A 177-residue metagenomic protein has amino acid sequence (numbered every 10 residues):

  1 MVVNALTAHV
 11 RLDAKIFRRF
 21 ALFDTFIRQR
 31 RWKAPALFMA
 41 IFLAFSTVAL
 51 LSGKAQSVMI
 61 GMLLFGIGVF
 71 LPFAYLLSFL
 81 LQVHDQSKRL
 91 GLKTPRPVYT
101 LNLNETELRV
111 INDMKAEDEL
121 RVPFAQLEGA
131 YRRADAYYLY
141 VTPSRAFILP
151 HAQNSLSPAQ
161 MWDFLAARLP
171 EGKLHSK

Functional and structural regions predicted by a protein language model:
M1-L51: N-terminal membrane-targeting/pre-transmembrane regions
L6-A8, D118-V122, R145-F147: Short beta-strand segments
D13, L108-R109, L120-A136: Phosphoinositide-dependent membrane-docking surfaces
F20, R109-I111, Y140: Beta-strand residues in well-ordered beta-sheet regions across diverse protein folds
G53-V69: Hydrophobic alpha-helical transmembrane segments
A74-R121: Conserved beta-hairpin
N102-E105, R132, V141: Generic beta-strand structural signal
D135-K177: A membrane-cytosol interface segment of integral membrane proteins
